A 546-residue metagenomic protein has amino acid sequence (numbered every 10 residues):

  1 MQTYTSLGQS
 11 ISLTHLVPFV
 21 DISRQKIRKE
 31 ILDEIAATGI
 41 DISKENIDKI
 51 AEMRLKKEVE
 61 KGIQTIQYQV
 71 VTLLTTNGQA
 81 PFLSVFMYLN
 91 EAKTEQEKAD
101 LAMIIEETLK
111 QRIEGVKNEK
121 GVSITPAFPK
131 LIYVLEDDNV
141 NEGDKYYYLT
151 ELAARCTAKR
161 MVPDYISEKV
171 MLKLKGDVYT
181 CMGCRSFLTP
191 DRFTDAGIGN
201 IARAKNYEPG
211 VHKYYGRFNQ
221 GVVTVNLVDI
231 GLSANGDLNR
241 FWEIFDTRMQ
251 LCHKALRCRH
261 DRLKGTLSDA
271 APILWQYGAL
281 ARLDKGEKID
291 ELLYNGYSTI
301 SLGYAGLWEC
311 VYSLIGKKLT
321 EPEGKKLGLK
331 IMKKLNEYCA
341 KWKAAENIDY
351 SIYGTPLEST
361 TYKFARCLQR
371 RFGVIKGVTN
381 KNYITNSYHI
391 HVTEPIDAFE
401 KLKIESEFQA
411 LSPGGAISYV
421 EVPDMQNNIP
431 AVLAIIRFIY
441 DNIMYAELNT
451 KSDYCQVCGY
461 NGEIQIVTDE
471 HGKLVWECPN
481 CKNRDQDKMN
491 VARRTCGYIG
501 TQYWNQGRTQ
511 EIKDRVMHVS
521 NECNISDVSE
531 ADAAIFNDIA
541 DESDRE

Functional and structural regions predicted by a protein language model:
M1-G296, K317, E321-R484, N490: Conserved catalytic cores of very large enzyme subunits
G8, G303-G306, G414, G497 (+1 more regions): Glycine-centered flexibility sites
L13-P18, I22, L227, L232 (+6 more regions): Generic structural "secondary-structure junction" signal
Y297-I300, N505: Alpha-helix N-cap/helix-initiation sites
I300-S313, K333, R494: Contiguous, well-ordered alpha-helical segments that form the cores/surfaces of helical PPI scaffolds
V311-S313, E337, K363, R493 (+1 more regions): N-terminal leader/targeting segments
N480-F536: Long insertion/accessory domains within large nucleic-acid-processing enzymes
A533-E546: Long, low-complexity, intrinsically disordered segments
